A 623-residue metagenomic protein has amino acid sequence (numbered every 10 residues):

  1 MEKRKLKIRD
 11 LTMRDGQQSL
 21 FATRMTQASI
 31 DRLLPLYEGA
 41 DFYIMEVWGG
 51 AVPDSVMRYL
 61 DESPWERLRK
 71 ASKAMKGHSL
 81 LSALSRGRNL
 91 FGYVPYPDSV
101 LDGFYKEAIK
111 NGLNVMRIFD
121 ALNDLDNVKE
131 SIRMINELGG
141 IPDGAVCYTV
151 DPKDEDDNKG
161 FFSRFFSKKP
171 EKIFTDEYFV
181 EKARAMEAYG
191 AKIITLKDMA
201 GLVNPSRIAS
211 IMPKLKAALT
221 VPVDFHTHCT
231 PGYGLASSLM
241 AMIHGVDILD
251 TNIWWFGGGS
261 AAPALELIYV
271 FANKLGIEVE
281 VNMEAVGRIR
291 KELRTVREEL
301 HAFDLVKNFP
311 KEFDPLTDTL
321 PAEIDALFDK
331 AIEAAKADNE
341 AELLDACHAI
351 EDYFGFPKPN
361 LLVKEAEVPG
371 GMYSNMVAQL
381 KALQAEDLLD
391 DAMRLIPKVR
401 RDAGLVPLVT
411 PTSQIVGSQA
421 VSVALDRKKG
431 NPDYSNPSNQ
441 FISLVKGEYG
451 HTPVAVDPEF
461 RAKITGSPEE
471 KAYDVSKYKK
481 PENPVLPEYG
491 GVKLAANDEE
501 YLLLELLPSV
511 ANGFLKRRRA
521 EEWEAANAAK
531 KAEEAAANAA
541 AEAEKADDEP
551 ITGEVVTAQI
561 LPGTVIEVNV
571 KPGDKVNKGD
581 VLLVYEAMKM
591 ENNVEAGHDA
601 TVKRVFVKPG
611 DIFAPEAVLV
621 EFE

Functional and structural regions predicted by a protein language model:
I8-M13, Y43-V47, S79-R86, M116-R117 (+4 more regions): Hydrophobic faces of well-ordered beta-strands that scaffold small-molecule active sites in alpha/beta enzyme cores
G16, I118, I194, G245 (+2 more regions): Conserved, mostly hydrophobic/aromatic
S29-A51, K106-V115, Y189-G190: Catalytic domains of carbohydrate-active enzymes, especially glycoside hydrolases
E38-V56, K336-T552, I560: Terminal or standalone catalytic/regulatory effector modules within metabolic enzymes and repeat proteins
G49-E181, G201: Active-site beta->alpha loop and helix N-cap motifs at the rims of alpha/beta catalytic domains
P231-H244: Catalytic cores of alpha/beta
A540-L583, N593-D599, F606: Acidic, low-complexity mobile loops and tails
N577-E595, A614-E623: Short hydrophobic beta/alpha edge segments that flank linear recognition/processing sites
